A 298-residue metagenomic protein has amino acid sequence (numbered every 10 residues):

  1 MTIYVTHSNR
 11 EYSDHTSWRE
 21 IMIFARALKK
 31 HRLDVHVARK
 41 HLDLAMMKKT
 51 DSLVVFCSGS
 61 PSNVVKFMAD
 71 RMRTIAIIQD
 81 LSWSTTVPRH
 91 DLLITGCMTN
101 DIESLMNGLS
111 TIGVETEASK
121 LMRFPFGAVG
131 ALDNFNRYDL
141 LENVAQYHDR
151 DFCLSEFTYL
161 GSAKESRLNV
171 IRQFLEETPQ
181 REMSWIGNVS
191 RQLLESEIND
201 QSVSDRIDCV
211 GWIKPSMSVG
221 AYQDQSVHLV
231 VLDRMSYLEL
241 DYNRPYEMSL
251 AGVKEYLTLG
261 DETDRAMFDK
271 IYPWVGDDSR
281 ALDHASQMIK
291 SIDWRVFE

Functional and structural regions predicted by a protein language model:
M1-F56: N-terminal pre-catalytic "stem/leader" segment of glycosyltransferase-like enzymes
H41-L42, N188-Q192, S204-Q223: Conserved active-site histidine-acidic residue motif and adjacent donor-binding/catalytic loop of glycosyltransferases
S52-G59, F67-S84, D91-M98: Active-site proximal beta-strand in glycosyltransferases
L93-L141: Donor nucleotide-sugar binding/catalytic pocket of nucleotide-sugar-dependent glycosyltransferases
V129-N199, C209-W212: Conserved catalytic-core segment of nucleotide-activated headgroup transferases in glycan assembly
N136-R137, L141-N143, D278-E298: C-terminal alpha-helical cap of glycosyltransferases
K214, G220, L229-E247, L257-A266: Nucleotide-sugar-dependent
E262-Q287: Change "using UDP/GDP/dTDP sugars" to "using nucleotide sugars
